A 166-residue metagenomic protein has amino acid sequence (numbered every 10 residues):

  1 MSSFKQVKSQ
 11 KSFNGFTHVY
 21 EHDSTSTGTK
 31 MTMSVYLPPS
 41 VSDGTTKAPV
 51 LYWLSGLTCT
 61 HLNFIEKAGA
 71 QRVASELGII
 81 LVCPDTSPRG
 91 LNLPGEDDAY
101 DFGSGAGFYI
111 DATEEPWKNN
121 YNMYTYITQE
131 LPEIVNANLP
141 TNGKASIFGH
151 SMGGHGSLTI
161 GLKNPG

Functional and structural regions predicted by a protein language model:
S2-G166: Non-catalytic cap/lid and distal C-terminal segments of serine-dependent acyl enzymes
